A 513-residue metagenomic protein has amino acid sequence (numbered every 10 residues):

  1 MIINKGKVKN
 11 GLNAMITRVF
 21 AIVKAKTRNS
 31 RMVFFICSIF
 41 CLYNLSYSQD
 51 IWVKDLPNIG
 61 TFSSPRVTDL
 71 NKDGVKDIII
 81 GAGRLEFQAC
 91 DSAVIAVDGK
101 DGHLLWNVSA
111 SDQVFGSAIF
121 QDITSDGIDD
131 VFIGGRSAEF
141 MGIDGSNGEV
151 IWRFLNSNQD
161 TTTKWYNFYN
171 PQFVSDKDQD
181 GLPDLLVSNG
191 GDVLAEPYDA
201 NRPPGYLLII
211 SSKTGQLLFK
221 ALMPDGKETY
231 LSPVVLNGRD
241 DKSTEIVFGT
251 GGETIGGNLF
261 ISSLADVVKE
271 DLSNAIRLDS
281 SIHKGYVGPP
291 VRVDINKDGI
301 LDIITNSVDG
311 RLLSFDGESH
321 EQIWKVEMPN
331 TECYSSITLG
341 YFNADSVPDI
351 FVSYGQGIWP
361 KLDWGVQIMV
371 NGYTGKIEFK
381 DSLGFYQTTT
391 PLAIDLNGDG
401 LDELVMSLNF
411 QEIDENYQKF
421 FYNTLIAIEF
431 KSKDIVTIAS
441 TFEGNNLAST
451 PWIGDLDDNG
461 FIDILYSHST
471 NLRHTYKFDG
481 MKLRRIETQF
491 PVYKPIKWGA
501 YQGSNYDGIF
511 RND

Functional and structural regions predicted by a protein language model:
M1-N29: N-terminal secretory signal peptides that target proteins for export/translocation
N13, T17, S38-F40, P57 (+2 more regions): Residues at the start of alpha-helices and the adjacent loop-to-helix junctions
V33-Y43: Bacterial N-terminal signal peptides
Y47-D513: Beta-propeller-forming repeat regions
